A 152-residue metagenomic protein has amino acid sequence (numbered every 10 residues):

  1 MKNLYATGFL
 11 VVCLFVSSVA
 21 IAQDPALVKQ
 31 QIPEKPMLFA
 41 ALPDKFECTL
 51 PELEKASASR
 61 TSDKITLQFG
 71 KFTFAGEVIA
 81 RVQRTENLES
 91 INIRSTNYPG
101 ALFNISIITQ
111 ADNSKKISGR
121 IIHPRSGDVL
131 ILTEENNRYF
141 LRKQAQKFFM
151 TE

Functional and structural regions predicted by a protein language model:
M1-F9: Bacterial N-terminal signal peptides that target proteins for export
F9-L10, A20: Cleavable N-terminal signal peptides
A22-E152: N-terminal prosegments of processed precursors
